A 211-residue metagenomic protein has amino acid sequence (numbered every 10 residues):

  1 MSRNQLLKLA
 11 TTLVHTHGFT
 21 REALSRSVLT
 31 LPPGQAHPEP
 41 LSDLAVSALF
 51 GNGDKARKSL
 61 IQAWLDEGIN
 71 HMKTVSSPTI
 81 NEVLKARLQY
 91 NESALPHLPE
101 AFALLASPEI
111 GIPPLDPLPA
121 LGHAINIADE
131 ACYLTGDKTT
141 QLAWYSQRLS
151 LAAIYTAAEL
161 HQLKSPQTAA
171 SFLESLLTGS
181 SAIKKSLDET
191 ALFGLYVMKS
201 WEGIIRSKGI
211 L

Functional and structural regions predicted by a protein language model:
S2-L44, A48-D66: Short, amphipathic alpha-helix enriched in basic
R3, L9, S77, L104 (+5 more regions): Ser/Thr/Pro-rich, acidic low-complexity intrinsically disordered regulatory segments
L7, T11, N81-L88, I125-C132 (+1 more regions): Hydrophobic core segments within long, regular secondary-structure runs in both alpha- and beta-rich folds
G68-M72: Conserved phosphoryl-transfer catalytic core
K73-A106: Hydrophobic alpha-helical connector segments
I112-D137, R148-A152: Amphipathic alpha-helical packing segments from all-alpha helical-bundle domains
S150-H161: Hydrophobic mid-domain F-helix/FG-region of cytochrome P450s
K164-L211: C-terminal peripheral helix-coil segments that are non-catalytic and often amphipathic
